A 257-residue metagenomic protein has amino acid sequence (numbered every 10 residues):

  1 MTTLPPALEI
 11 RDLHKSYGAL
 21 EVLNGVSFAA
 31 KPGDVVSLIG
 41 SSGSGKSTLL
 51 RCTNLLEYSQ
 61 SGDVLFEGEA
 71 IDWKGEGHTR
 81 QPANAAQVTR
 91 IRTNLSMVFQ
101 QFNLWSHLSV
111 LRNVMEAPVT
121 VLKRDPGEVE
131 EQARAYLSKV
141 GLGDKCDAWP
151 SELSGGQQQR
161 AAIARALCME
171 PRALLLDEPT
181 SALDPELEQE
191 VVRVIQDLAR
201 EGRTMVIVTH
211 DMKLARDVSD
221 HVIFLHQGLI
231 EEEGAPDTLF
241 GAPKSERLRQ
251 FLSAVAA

Functional and structural regions predicted by a protein language model:
G62-E76: Conserved ABC transporter NBD signature motif
W149-L153, Q157: Conserved ABC ATPase signature
C168-R172: A short, proline-enriched helix->beta-strand linker immediately N-terminal to the Walker B motif in ABC-type P-loop
L174-D177: Catalytic Walker B motif of ABC-type/P-loop ATPase nucleotide-binding domains
A215-D217: A short, surface-exposed alpha-helical micro-motif characterized by mixed small hydrophobic and charged/polar residues
E233-G234: ABC ATPase "signature
